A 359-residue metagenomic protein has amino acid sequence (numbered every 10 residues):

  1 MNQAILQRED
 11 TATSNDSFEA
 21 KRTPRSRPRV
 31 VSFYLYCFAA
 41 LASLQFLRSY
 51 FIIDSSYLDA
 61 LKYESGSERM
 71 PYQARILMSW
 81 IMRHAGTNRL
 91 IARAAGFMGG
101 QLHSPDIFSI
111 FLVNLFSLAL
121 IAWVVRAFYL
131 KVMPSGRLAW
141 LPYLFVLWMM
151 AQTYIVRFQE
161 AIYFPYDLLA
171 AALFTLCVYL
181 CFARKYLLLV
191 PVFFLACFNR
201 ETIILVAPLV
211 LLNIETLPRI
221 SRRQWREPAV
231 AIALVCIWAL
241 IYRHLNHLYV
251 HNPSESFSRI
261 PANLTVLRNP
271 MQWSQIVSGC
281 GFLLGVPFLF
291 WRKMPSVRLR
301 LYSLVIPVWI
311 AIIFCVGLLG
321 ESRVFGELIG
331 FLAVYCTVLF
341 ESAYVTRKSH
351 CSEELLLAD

Functional and structural regions predicted by a protein language model:
M1-S43: Start-transfer (signal-anchor) and selected internal transmembrane alpha helices of multi-pass inner/ER membrane
S43-S49, P208, R219-M294, Y302: Membrane-lumen/periplasm interface segments of specific transmembrane helices in polyprenyl phosphate-linked
F46-L61, R69-I81, A85, R89-R93 (+1 more regions): Extracytoplasmic catalytic/substrate-binding loops of multi-pass membrane glycan-assembly enzymes
F108-P134: Transmembrane-helix motifs of polytopic, lipid-linked glycan transferases
V125-A151: Transmembrane-helix signature of polytopic, membrane-embedded enzymes that assemble or transfer cell-envelope glycans
I155-L173, N199, V324-F325: Multi-pass, polyprenyl lipid-linked donor-dependent membrane glycosyltransferases
D167-L187, L332-Y335: Specific aromatic-rich, kink-prone transmembrane helix
T175-L180, L187-E201, V206-L211, A233-C236: Membrane-interface alpha helices of multi-pass inner-membrane proteins
